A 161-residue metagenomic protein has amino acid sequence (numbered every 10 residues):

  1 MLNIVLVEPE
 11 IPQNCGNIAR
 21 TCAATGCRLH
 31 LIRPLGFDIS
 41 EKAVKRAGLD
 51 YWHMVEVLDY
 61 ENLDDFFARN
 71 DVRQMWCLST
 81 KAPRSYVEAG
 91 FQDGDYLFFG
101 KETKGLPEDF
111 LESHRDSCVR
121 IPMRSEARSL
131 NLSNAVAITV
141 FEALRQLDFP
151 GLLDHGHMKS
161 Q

Functional and structural regions predicted by a protein language model:
M1-Q161: Post-transcriptional modification and biogenesis factors for structured RNAs of the translation apparatus
